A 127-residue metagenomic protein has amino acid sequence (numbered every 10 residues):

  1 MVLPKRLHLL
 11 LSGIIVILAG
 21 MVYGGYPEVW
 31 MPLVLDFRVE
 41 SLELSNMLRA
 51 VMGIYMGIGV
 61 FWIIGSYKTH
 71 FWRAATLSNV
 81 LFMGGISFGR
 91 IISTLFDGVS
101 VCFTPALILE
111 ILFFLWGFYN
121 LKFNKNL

Functional and structural regions predicted by a protein language model:
M1-V16: Cytosolic juxtamembrane helix and N-cap/initiation of the first transmembrane helix
I15-N46, M52: Hydrophobic transmembrane helix segments
G20-M21, W62-I63, F88-I92, L115: Alpha-helical transmembrane segments of multipass membrane proteins
R38-V39, V99-L109: Non-cytosolic membrane-interface motifs at loop->transmembrane helix junctions
E43-I64, L81-G85: Core segments of alpha-helical transmembrane spans in multipass integral membrane proteins
V60-A74: Juxtamembrane helix-break-helix junctions at the cytosolic face of small multi-pass alpha-helical membrane proteins
V80, F88-T104, K122-F123: Membrane-helix boundary connector in multi-pass membrane proteins
L112-L127: Membrane-water interface at the C-terminal end of transmembrane alpha helices
